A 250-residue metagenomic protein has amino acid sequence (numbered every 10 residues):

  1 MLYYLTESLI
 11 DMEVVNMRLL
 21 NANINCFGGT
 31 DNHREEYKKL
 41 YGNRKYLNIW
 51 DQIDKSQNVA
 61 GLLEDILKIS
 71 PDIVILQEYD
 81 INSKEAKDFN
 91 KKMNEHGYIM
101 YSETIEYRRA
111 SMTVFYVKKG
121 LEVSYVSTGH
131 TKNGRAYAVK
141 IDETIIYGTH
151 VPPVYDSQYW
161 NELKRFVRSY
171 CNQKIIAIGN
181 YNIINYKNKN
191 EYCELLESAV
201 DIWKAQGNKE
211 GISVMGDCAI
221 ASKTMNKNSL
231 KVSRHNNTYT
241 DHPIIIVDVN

Functional and structural regions predicted by a protein language model:
L2-K91: N-terminal, active-site-proximal structural segment of metallo-dependent hydrolase catalytic domains
L19-N23, G61-E85, I146, L163-K189 (+2 more regions): Active-site beta-strand/loop signature of hydrolases that rely on acidic residues for catalysis
F27-D31, N82-E85, R108-M112, Y155 (+2 more regions): Short catalytic/ligand-binding loop motif for oxyanion handling, primarily in non-cytosolic enzymes, centered on
K45-Q52, Y147-Q158: Surface-exposed cleft-lining segments at the edges of enzyme active sites
I73-T144, V151, S229, S233-N237: Structured beta-strand-rich core segments of catalytic domains in phosphoester-bond hydrolases
S83, S127-T128, Y170-I176, I183-N250: Metal-dependent phosphoester-hydrolase catalytic domains
V151-L163, N185-C193: Active-site-proximal segments of metal-dependent phosphoesterases and phosphodiesterases across multiple
